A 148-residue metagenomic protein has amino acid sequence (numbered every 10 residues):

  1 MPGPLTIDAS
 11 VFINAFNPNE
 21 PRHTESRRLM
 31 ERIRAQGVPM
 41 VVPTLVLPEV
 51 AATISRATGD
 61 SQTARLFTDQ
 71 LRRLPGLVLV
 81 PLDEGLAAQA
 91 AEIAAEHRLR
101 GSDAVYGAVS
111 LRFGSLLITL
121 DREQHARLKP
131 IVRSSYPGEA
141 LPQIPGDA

Functional and structural regions predicted by a protein language model:
M1-P4, L79, G107-A148: Acidic, PIN/NYN-like endoribonuclease modules and their adjacent C-terminal/linker elements
M1-V42, A57-L66, A140-D147: Short, well-structured N-terminal submotif of metal-dependent ribonuclease cores
I7, V41-V42, P81, G101 (+1 more regions): Short beta-strand scaffold positions
V11, V46, L86, V105-Y106 (+1 more regions): Alpha-helix capping/helix-boundary segments
P18, T44-L45, R72-E96: Acidic catalytic patch
E49-V50, Q89, R127: Phosphate- and divalent-cation-binding pockets in alpha/beta enzyme and binding domains that engage nucleotide-derived
E49-V78: Active-site-proximal, substrate-binding regions of enzyme catalytic domains and RNA-binding/basic surfaces
